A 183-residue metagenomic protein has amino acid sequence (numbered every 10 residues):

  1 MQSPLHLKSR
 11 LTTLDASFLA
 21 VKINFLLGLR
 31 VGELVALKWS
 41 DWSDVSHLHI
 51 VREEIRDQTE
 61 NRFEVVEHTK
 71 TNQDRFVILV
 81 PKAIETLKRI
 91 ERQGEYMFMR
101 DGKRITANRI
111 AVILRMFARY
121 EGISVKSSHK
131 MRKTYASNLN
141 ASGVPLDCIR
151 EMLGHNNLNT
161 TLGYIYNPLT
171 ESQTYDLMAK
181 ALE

Functional and structural regions predicted by a protein language model:
M1-V31, V35: Basic, Lys/Arg- and aromatic-enriched nucleic-acid-binding interface segment
Q2, V80-I123: Active-site/catalytic core of tyrosine-dependent DNA strand-transfer enzymes
A16, S124-G143: Short basic/aromatic active-site micro-motif
A36-R89: Conserved tyrosine-mediated DNA breakage-rejoining catalytic core shared by Y-recombinases
W42-H47, V144-G163: Short, polar N-cap/turn motifs at the start of nucleic acid-interacting alpha helices
E54, L153-M178: Catalytic-site neighborhood detector that most strongly recognizes the C-terminal catalytic loop/helix of tyrosine
A179-E183: C-terminal secondary-structure termini that scaffold catalytic or DNA-interacting sites
